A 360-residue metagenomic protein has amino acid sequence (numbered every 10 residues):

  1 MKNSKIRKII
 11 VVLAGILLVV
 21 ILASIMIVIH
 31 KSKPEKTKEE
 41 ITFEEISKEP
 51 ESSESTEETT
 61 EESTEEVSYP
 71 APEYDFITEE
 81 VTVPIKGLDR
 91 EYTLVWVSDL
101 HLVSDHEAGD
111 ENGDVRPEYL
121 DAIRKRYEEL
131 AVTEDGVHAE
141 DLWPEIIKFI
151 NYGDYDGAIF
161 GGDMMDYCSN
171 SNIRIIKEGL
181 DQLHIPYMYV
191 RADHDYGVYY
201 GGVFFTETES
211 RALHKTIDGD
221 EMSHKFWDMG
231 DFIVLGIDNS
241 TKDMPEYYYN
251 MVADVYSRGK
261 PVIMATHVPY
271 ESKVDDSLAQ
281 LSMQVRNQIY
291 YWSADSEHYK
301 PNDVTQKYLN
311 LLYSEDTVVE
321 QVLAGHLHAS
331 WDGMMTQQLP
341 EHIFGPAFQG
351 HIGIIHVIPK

Functional and structural regions predicted by a protein language model:
K2-L18: N-terminal Sec-pathway targeting helices
A23-E39: Sec-dependent signal peptide cleavage junction
E35, E39-E49, E58-N170: N-terminal active-site segment of His-dependent metallophosphoesterases
Y74-K86, N170-P261, R286-W292, V318 (+1 more regions): Extended active-site neighborhood of metal-dependent phosphoesterases/phosphodiesterases
L94-W96, F160, Y189, M264 (+1 more regions): Residue-level marker for buried hydrophobic side chains located in beta-strands that build the well-ordered beta-sheet
D99, G162-D163, A192-D193, H267 (+1 more regions): Active-site glycine-centered loops adjacent to acidic/histidine catalytic or metal-binding residues that shape
D110-D135, E207, R211, L281-K300: Charged, glycine/proline-rich intrinsically disordered loops and linkers
H138, P144-G157, I233, K242-T336: His/acidic metal-ligating clusters that form di-metal
